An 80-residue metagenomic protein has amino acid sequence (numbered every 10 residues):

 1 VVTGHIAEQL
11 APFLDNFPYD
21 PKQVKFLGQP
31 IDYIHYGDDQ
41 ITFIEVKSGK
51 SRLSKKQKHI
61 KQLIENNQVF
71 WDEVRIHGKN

Functional and structural regions predicted by a protein language model:
V1-Q29, Y36-D38, L53-N67: Acidic-basic catalytic patches of nuclease active cores, encompassing PD-(D/E)XK and other metal-cofactor nuclease
D32-H35, Q40-K50: Conserved catalytic cores of phosphodiester-cleaving nucleases, focusing on short active-site segments
F70-W71: Hydrophobic beta-strand scaffold residues
R75-N80: Basic, glycine-rich
